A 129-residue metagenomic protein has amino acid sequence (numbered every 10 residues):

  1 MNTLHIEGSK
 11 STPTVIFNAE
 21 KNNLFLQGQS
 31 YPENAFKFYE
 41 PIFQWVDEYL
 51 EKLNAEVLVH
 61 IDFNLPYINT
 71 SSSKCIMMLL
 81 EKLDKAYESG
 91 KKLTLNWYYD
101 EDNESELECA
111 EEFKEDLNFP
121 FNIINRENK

Functional and structural regions predicted by a protein language model:
M1-A19: N-terminal amphipathic/basic leader segments beginning at the initiator methionine
P13-T14, Y31-V57: A short, well-ordered alpha-helical element
K21, E56-H60, G90-T94: A general structural motif
N22-G28: Short, aliphatic-rich beta-strand segments
G28-S30, L65: Short, histidine-centered active-site or binding-site loop motifs used for metal coordination, general acid-base
I42, F63-F113: Amphipathic alpha-helical interaction surfaces in cytosolic regulatory modules
Y49-S71: Short, glycine-/small-residue-enriched flexible loop/hinge segments at domain edges that mediate gating
D116-N128: Mixed-charge, glycine-accented linear interaction segment located at domain edges/termini
